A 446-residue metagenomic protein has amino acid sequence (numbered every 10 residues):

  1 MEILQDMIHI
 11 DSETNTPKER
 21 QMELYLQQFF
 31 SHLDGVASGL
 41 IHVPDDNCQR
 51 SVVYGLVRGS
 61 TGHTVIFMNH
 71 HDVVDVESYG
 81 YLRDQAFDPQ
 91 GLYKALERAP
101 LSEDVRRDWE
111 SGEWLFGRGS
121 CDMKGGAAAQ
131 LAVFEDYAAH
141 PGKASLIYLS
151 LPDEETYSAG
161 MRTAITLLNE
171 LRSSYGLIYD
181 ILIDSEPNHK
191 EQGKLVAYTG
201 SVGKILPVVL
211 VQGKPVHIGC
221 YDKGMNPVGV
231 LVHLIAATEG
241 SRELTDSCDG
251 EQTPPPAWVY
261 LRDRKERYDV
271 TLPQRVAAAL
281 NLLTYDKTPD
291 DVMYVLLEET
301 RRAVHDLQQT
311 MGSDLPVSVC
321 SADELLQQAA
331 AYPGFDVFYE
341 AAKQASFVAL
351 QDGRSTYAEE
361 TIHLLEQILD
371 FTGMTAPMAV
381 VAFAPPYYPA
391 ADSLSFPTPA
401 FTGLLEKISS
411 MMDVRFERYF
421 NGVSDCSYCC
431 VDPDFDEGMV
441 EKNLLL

Functional and structural regions predicted by a protein language model:
M1-R118, A139-A144: Acidic/His- and Gly-rich active-site-bordering loop/insert found across diverse amide/peptide-bond hydrolases
E2-D6, I10, Y25-L33, D136 (+5 more regions): Generic non-transmembrane alpha-helical segments
K18-E23, P316-L446: An extended, acidic, His-containing surface patch that forms the Zn2+-binding/catalytic region of metallohydrolases
F29-H32, N47-L56, S158-I165, F435-L444: Charged, often glycine-rich, active-site loop that binds/positions anionic groups
M68-H70, S150, I183-E186, A382-A384: Short beta-strand segments
E97-M123, A128-Q130, Y175, Y179-I181 (+5 more regions): Alpha-helix-centered segments that form part of catalytic cores
W114-G200: Acidic/histidine-rich catalytic neighborhood of metal-dependent amide-processing enzymes
E170-I362: Midchain, well-structured core segments that form catalytic/ion-binding scaffolds
